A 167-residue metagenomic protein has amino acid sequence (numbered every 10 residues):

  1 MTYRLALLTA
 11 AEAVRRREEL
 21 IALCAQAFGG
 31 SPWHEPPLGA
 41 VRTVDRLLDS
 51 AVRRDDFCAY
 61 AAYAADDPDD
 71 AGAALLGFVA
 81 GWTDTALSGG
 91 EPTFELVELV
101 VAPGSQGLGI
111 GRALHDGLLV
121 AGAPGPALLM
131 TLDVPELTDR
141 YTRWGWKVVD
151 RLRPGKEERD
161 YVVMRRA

Functional and structural regions predicted by a protein language model:
M1-E18, A22, Q26: Conserved N-terminal entry element of GNAT/NAT acetyltransferase domains
I21-L38: Helix-loop element at the rim of GNAT/NAT acetyltransferase active sites that forms part of the acceptor-substrate
H34-P68: Active-site rim helix/loop that mediates acceptor-substrate recognition in acyltransferases
A59-A61, D70-D84, E95, V100: Conserved beta-strand in the GNAT
G89-P103, L129: Conserved acetyl-CoA binding element of GNAT-fold acetyltransferases
V101, G107-V120, T142-R143: Conserved acetyl-CoA-binding loop-helix of GNAT-fold acetyltransferases
V120-D133: Conserved GNAT acetyl-CoA-binding A-motif
L128-M130, T142-V163: Conserved catalytic-core motifs of GNAT/GCN5-like acyltransferases
